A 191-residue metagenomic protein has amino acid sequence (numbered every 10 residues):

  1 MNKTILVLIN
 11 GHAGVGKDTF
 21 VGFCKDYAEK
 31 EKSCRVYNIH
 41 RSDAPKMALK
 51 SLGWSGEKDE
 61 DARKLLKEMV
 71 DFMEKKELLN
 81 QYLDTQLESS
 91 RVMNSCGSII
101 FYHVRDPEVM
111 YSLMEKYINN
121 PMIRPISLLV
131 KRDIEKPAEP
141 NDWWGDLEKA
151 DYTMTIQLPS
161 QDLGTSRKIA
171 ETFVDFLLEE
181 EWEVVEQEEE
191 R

Functional and structural regions predicted by a protein language model:
H12: P-loop (Walker A) phosphate-binding loop of NTP-binding proteins
K17: Conserved lysine of the Walker
F20: Hydrophobic positions on the alpha1 helix immediately C-terminal to the Walker A/P-loop
D26-Y37: Post-Walker A helix-loop "phosphate-sensing" segment adjacent to the P-loop in P-loop NTPases
H40-I99, R105: ATP-dependent small-molecule kinase phosphotransfer cores that center on conserved nucleotide phosphate-binding segments
Q86-E148: ATP-dependent NMP and nucleoside kinases share a basic, alpha-helical "lid"
I126-E190: Small-molecule kinase domains that catalyze NTP-dependent phosphoryl transfer to phosphate-bearing small molecules
